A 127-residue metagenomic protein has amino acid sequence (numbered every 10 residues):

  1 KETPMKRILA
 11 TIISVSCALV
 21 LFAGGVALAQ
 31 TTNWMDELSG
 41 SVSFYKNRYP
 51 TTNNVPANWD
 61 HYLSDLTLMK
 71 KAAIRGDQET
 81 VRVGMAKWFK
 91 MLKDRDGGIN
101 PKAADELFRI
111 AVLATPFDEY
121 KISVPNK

Functional and structural regions predicted by a protein language model:
K1-P4: Short, Lys/Arg-enriched N-terminal segments with co-localized hydrophobic residues within the first ~10-30 amino acids
K6-R7, Q30: Defense-system signaling and execution modules centered on TIR/cGAS-STING-like, death/scaffold domains and their
I8-S14: Sec-dependent signal peptide recognition, specifically the positively charged N-region followed immediately by
S14-A23: Bacterial N-terminal signal peptides
G24-A29: Sec/Tat signal peptide C-region and signal peptidase I cleavage site
Q30-K127: Soluble extracellular-acting proteins and domains
